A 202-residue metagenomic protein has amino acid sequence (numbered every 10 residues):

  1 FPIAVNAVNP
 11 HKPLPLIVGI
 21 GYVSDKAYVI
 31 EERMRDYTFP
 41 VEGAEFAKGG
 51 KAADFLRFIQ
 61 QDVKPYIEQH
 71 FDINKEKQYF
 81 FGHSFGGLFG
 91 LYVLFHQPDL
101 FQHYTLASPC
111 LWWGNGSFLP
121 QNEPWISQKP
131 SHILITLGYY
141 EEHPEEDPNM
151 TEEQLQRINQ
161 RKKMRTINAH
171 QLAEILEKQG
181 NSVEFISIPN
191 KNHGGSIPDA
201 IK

Functional and structural regions predicted by a protein language model:
F1-K202: Non-catalytic cap/lid and distal C-terminal segments of serine-dependent acyl enzymes
